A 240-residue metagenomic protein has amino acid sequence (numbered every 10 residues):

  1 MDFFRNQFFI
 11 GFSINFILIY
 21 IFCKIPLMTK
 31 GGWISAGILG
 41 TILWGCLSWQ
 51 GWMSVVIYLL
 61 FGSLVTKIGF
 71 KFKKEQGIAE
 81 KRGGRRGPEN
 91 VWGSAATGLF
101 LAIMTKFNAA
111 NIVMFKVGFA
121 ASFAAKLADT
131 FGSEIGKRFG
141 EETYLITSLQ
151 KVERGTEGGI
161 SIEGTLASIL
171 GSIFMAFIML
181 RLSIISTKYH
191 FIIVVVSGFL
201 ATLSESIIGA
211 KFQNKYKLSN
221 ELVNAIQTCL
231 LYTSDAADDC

Functional and structural regions predicted by a protein language model:
D2-V55, L59-A176, Y189-L231: Interhelical loop and helix-boundary elements at the membrane-water interface of polytopic inner-membrane proteins
T105, S183, D238-D239: Residue-level marker of positions within ordered structural domains that often coincide with functionally constrained
L182-K188: Membrane-interfacial helix-loop-helix connectors in multipass membrane proteins
Y232-C240: Single conserved hydrophobic/aromatic residue that forms the stacking wall/gate of nucleotide- or nucleobase-binding
